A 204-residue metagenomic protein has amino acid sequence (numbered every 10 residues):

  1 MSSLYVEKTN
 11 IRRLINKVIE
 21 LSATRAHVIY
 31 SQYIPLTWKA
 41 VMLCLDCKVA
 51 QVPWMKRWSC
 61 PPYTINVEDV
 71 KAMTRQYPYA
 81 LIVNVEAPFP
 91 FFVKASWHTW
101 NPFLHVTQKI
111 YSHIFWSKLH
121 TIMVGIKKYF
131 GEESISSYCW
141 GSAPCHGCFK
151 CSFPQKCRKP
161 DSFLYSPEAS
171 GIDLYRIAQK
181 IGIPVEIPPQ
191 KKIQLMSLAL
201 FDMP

Functional and structural regions predicted by a protein language model:
S2-P204: Auxiliary alpha/beta "docking" domains used to position bulky ligands
